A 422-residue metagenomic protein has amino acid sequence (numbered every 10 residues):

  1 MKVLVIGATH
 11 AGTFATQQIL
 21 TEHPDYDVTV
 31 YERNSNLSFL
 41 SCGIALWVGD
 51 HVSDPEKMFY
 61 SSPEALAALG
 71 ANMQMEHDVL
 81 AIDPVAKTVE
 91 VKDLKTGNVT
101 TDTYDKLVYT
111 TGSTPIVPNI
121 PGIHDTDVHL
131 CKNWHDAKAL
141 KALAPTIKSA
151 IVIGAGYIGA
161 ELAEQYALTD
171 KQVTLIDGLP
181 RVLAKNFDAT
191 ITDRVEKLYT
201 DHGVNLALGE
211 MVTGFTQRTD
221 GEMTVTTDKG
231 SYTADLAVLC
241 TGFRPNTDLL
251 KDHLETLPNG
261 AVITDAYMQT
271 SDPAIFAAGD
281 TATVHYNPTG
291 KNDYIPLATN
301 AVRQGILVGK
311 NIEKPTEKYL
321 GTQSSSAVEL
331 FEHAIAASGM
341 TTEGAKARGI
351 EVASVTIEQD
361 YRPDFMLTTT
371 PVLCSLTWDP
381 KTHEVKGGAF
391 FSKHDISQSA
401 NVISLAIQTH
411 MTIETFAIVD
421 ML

Functional and structural regions predicted by a protein language model:
M1-Q74, Y157, Q165-F187: Beta1-alpha1 glycine-rich phosphate/pyrophosphate-binding loop at the start of Rossmann-like nucleotide-binding domains
K2, D27, L140, K148-S149 (+2 more regions): Residues that mark the start of a beta-strand
I6, D102-G112, Y232-G242, G305 (+1 more regions): Short hydrophobic core segments
I6-H10, T21-D25, R33, T241 (+2 more regions): Flexible, glycine-rich terminal cap/loop adjacent to redox cofactors in electron-transfer oxidoreductases
D25-D27, A68-K95, T101-D102, T169-T264: A Rossmann-like FAD-binding core segment of flavoenzymes
M58-F59, S149-I151, Y157-T216, L297-N300 (+2 more regions): Rossmann-like dinucleotide-binding cores of NAD(P)H-dependent redox enzymes
Y109-T169, N259, T264-A266: Glycine-rich dinucleotide-binding loop and its adjacent helix/turn
T126-P145, G221, S231-L307: FAD-site-proximal beta/loop scaffold in flavoenzymes
